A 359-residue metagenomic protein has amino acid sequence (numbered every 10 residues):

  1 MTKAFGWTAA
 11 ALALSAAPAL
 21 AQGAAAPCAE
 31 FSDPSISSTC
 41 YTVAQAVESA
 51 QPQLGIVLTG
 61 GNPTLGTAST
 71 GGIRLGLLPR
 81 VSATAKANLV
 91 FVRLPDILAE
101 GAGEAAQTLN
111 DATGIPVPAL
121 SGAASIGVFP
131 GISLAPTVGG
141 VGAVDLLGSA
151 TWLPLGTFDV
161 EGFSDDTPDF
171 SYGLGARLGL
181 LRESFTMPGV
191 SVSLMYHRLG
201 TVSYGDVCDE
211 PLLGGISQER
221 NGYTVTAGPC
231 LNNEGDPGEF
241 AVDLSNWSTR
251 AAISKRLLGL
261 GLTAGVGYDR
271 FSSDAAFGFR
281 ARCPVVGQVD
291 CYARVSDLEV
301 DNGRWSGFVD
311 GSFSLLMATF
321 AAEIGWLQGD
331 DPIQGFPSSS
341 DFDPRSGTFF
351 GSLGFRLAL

Functional and structural regions predicted by a protein language model:
A17-A21: Sec/Tat signal peptide C-region and signal peptidase I cleavage site
Q22-Y172, L180-R182: Transmembrane beta-barrel domains of Gram-negative outer membranes and organellar outer membranes
P79-A85, G142-G148, L174, P188-L194 (+5 more regions): Transmembrane beta-strands of outer-membrane beta-barrel proteins
A87-R93, V128, A150-G156, L180 (+6 more regions): Transmembrane beta-strands of outer-membrane beta-barrel pores
F91-P116, L153-F170, H197-W247, F271-V285 (+3 more regions): Extracellular/periplasm-exposed beta-strand and loop segments of Gram-negative cell-envelope proteins, dominated by
A123-S125, G175-R177, S248-S254, F308-S312 (+1 more regions): Outer-membrane beta-barrel architecture
G131-L134, G139-V144, L180, S184-P188 (+2 more regions): Secondary-structure transition into beta-strands, especially the periplasmic turns and strand N-termini that construct
F313, S346-L359: Outer-membrane beta-barrel "beta-signal"
